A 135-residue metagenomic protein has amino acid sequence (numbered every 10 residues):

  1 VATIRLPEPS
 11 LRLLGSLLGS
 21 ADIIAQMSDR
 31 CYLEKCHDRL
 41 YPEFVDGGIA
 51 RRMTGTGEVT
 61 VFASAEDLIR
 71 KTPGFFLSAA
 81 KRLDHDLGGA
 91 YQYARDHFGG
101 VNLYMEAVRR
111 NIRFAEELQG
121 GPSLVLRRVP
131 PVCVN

Functional and structural regions predicted by a protein language model:
A2-N135: Divalent metal-dependent phosphate-bond-processing catalytic cores, especially two-metal-ion Mg2+/Mn2+ enzymes that act
